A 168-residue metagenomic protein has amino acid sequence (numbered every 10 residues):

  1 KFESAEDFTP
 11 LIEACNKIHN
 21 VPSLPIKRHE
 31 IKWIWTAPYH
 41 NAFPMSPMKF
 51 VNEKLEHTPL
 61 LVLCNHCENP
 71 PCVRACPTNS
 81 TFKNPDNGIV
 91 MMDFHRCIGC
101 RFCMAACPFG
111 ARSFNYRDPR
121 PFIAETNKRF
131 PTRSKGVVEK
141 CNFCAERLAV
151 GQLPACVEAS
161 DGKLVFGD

Functional and structural regions predicted by a protein language model:
K1-D168: Non-ligating segments of multi-cofactor redox enzymes
